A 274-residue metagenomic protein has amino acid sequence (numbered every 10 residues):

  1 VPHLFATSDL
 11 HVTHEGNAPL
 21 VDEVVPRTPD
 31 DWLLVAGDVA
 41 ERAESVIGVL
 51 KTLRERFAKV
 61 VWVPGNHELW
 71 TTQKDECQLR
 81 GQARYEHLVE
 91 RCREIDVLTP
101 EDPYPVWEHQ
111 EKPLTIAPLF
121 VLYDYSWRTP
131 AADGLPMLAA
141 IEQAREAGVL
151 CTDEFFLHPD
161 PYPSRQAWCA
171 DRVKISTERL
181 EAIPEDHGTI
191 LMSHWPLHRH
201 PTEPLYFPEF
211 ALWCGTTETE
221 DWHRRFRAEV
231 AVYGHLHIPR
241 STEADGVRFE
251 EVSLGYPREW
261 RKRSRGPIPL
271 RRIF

Functional and structural regions predicted by a protein language model:
V1-F5, Y104-P118, G188, E243-R248: Beta-strand-turn-beta hairpins that frame and shape the catalytic cleft of phosphate-ester-processing enzymes
V1-W62, E68-K74, Y162, E185: N-terminal active-site segment of His-dependent metallophosphoesterases
A6-S8, L33-D38, V61-N66, T99-P103 (+4 more regions): Active-site neighborhood of phospho(di)ester-bond hydrolases with catalytic His/Asp-centered motifs
G16-L20, V39-E55, H67-I95, E108-E111 (+3 more regions): Metal-dependent catalytic neighborhoods of phosphoester/phosphodiester hydrolases
G48-R54, T99-P100, P105-P113, D133-M137 (+1 more regions): Short amphipathic alpha-helices and their capping/turn segments at secondary-structure boundaries
R91-L98, E178-G188, D221-E229: A structural motif corresponding to the C-terminal end of an alpha-helix and its immediate exit/capping segment
I95, E203-L205, E209-E229, H237-F274: Binuclear metal-dependent phosphoesterase catalytic core
A117-I190, L197-Y206: Active-site-proximal loop/helix segment associated with metal-binding centers of metalloenzymes
